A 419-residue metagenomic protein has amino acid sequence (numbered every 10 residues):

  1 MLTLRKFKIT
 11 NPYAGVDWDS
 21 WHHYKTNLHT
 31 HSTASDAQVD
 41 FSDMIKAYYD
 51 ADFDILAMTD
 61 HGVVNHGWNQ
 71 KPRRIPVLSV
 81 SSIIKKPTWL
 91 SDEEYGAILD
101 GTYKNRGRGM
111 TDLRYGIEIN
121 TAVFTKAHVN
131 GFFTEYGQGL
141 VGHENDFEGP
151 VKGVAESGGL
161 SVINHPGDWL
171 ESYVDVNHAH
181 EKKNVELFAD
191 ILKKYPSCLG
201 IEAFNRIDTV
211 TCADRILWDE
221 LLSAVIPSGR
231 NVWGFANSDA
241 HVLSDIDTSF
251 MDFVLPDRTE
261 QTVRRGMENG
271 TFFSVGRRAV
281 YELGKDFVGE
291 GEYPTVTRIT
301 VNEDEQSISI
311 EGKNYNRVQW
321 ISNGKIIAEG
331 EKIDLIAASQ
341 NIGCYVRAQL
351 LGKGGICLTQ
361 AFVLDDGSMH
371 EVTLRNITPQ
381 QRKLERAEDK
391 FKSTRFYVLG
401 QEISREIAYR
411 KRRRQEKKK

Functional and structural regions predicted by a protein language model:
M1-H23, S35, M44, V225-G234 (+1 more regions): C-terminal functional module detector
R5-N177, E202-W218, N237-H241, T262 (+3 more regions): A metal-dependent hydrolase metal-coordination microenvironment
G101-R108, I191-K194, G289: Short, conserved catalytic or adaptor-binding loops enriched in Gly and charged residues
N105, V151-E156, D190-K193, S223-P227 (+1 more regions): A general structural signal for short secondary-structure junctions and capping/turn motifs
R108-G109, S157, S197, S228 (+2 more regions): Structured helix-beta-strand junction loops
H180-T209, D252-T262: Structural recognition of alpha->loop->beta junctions
K193-K194, C198-N237, D247, G276: Active-site-adjacent C-terminal substructures of enzyme catalytic domains
